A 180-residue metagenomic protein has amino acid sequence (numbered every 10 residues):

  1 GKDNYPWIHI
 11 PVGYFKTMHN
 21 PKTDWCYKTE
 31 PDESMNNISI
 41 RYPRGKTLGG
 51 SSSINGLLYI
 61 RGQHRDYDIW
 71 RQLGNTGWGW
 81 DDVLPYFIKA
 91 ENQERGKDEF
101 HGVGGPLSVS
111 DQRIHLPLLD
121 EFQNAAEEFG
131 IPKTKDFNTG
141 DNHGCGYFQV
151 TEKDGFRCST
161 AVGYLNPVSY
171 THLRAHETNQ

Functional and structural regions predicted by a protein language model:
G1-K2, G144: Glycine-centered small-residue hotspots that permit tight backbone geometry or close packing
K2-P43: N-terminal FAD cofactor-binding segment of flavoenzymes
H19, S34, H101, V168-S169: A generic structural signal for short, solvent-exposed coil/turn residues that cap or connect secondary-structure
P21-C26, N75, D136-F137, V162-G163: Short, surface-exposed, polar/charged, turn-prone segments marking secondary-structure boundaries
N36-G155: Rossmann-like flavin
R157-A161: A conditional alpha-helix N-cap/helix-loop micro-motif detector
V162-Y170: N-terminal Rossmann-like dinucleotide/flavin-binding domain of flavoprotein oxidoreductases that bind FAD/FMN
H172-Q180: Single conserved hydrophobic/aromatic residue that forms the stacking wall/gate of nucleotide- or nucleobase-binding
